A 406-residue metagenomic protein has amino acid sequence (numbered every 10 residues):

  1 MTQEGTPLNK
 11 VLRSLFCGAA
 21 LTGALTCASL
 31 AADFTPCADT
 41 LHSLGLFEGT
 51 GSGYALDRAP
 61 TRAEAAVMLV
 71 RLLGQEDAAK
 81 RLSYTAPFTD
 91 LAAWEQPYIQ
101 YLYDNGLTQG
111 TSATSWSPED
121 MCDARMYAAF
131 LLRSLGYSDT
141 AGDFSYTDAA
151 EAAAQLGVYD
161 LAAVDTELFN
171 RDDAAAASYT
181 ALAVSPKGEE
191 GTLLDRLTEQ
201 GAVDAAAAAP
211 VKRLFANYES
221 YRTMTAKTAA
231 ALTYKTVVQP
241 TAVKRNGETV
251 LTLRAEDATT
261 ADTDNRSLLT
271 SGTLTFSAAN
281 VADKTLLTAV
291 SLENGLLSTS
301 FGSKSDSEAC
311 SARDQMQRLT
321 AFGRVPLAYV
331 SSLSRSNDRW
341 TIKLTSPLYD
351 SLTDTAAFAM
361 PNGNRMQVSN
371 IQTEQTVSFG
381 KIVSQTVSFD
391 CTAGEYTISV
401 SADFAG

Functional and structural regions predicted by a protein language model:
T2-C37, S43-P97, D104-L168, A181-S220: Feature responds to low-complexity, polar/acidic, surface-exposed segments characteristic of secreted/exported proteins
R171: Extracellular structured ligand-interaction cores
A216-G406: Subset-of-secretome marker
